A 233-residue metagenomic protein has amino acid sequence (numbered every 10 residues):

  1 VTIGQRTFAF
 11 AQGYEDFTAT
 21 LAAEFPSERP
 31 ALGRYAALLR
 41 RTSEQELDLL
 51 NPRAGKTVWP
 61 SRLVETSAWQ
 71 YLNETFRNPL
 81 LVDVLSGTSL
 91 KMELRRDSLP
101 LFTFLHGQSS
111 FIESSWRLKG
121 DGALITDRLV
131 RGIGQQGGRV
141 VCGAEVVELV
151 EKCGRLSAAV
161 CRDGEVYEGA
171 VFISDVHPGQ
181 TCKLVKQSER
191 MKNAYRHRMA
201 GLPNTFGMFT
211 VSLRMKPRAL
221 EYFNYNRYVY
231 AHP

Functional and structural regions predicted by a protein language model:
T2-F10, F17-T18, T42-L47, I133-V140 (+1 more regions): Feature captures the FAD/FMN-dependent oxidoreductase FAD-binding
G4-L99: Rossmann-like flavin
S43, L47-L50, L80, I133 (+4 more regions): A generic secondary-structure signal for well-formed alpha-helical elements
L63, S67, G120, L124 (+3 more regions): Conserved active-site and cofactor/substrate-binding residues in soluble primary-metabolism enzymes
Y71-T75, V84-T88, R128, G132 (+4 more regions): Generic, well-ordered alpha-helical scaffold segments in large soluble proteins
L105-R162, A170: Helical element adjacent to the flavin cofactor pocket in flavoenzyme catalytic cores
V147-P233: Mid-domain catalytic core of redox enzymes that form a hydrophobic substrate pocket/lid adjacent to a catalytic redox
